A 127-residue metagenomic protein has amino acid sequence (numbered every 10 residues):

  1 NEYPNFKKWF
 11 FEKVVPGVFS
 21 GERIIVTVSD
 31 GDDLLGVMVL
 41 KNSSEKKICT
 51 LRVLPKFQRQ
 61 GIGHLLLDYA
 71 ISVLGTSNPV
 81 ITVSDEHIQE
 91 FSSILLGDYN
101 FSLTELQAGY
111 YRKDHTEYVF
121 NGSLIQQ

Functional and structural regions predicted by a protein language model:
E2-S29: Active-site rim helix/loop that mediates acceptor-substrate recognition in acyltransferases
V26, G36-M38, L51: Conserved GNAT-family N-acetyltransferase fold
G31-V37, K46: Glycine-rich phosphate/pyrophosphate-binding loop shared by adenosine-nucleotide-utilizing enzymes
K41-P55: Conserved acetyl-CoA binding element of GNAT-fold acetyltransferases
V53, R59-S72: Conserved acetyl-CoA-binding loop-helix of GNAT-fold acetyltransferases
L74-E86: Conserved GNAT acetyl-CoA-binding A-motif
E86-L106: Conserved active-site alpha-helix within GNAT-family acetyltransferase domains
A108-Q127: C-terminal "cap" of GNAT-fold acetyltransferases
